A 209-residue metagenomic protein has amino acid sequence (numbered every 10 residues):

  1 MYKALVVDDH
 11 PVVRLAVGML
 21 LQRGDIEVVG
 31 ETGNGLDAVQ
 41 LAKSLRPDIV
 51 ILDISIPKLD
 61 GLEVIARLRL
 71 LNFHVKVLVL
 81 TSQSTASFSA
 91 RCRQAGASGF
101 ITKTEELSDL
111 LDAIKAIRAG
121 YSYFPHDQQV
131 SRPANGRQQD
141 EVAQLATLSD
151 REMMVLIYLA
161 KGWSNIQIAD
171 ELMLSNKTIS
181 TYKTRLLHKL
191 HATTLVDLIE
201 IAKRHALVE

Functional and structural regions predicted by a protein language model:
P11-G30: Two-component/phosphorelay signaling modules centered on CheY-like receiver
D25-G33, L41, A192: Short hydrophobic/Thr-rich beta-strand motif most characteristic of the beta2 strand and flanking loop of CheY-like
N34-D37, D60-E63: Acidic catalytic/metal-coordinating carboxylates
D53, T81: Active-site residues of response regulator receiver
L62-H74: Short amphipathic alpha-helix used as the core "switch/output" element in two-component signaling
S87-Q94, S98-D150, M154, V196 (+1 more regions): Short, flexible helix-to-coil linker/hinge segments that flank and couple to helix-turn-helix
E141-N176: Helix-turn-helix DNA-binding segment
T184-E209: Basic, Lys/Arg-enriched C-terminal extension of HTH/homeodomain DNA-binding domains
